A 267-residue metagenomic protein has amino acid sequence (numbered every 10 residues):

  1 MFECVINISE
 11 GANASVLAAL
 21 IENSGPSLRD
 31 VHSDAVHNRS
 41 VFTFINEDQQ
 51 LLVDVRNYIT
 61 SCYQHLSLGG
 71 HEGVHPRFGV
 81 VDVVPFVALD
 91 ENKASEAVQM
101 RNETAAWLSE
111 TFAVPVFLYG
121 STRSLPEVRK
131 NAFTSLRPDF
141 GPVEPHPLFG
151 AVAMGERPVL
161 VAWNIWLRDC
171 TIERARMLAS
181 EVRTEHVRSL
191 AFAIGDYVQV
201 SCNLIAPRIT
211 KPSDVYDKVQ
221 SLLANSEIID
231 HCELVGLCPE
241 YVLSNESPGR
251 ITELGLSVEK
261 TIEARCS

Functional and structural regions predicted by a protein language model:
M1-S267: Long, contiguous binding/interaction regions
